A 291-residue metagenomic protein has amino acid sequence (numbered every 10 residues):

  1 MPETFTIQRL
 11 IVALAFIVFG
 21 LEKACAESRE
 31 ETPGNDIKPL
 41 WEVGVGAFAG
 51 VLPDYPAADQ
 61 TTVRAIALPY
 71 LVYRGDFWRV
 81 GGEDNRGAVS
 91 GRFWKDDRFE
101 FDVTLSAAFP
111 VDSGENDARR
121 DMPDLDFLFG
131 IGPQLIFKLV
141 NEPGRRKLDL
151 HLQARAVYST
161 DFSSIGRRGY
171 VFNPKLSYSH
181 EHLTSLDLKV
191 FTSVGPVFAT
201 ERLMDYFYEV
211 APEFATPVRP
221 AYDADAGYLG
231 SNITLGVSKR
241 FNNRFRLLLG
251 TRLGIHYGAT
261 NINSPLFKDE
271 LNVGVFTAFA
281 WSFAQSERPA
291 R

Functional and structural regions predicted by a protein language model:
E27-W41, A57, D76-E100, V140-L148 (+4 more regions): Short loop/turn motifs that connect adjacent beta-strands in outer-membrane beta-barrel proteins
T32, P53-P56, A88-S90, A118-D121 (+3 more regions): Extracellular loop and loop/strand-boundary signature of outer-membrane beta-barrel proteins
I37, A58-V63, K95, D121-F127 (+3 more regions): Replace "Gram-negative outer membrane beta-barrel proteins" with "bacterial and organellar outer membrane beta-barrel
W41-A47, A67, W78-V80, F99-V103 (+6 more regions): Transmembrane beta-strands of outer-membrane beta-barrel proteins
F48-G50, Y70-V72, S90-R92, G132-V140 (+3 more regions): Transmembrane beta-barrel domains of outer membrane proteins
A49-P53, Y73-G75, L105-V111, F137-L139 (+5 more regions): Transmembrane beta-strands of outer-membrane beta-barrel pores
I66-L68, E270-R291: Outer-membrane beta-barrel "beta-signal"
I165-R246, I255-N261, L266: Outer-membrane beta-barrel transmembrane domain signature
